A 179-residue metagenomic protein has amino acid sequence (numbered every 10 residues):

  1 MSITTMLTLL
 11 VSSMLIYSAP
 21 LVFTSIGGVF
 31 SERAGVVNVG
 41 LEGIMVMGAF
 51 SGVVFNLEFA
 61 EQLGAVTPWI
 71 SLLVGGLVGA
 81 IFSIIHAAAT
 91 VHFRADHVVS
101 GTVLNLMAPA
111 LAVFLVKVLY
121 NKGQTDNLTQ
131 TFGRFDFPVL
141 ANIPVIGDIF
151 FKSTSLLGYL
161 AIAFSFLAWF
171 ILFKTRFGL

Functional and structural regions predicted by a protein language model:
M1-S25, V37, S51, A60-S71: Membrane-interfacial amphipathic/re-entrant helices at transmembrane-helix boundaries
V11-M14, G43, M47, W69-L77 (+3 more regions): Hydrophobic alpha-helical transmembrane segments
S13-L21, E42, S100-L111, K152: Hydrophobic alpha-helical transmembrane segments
S18, V22, I26, M47 (+4 more regions): Generic alpha-helical transmembrane segments of integral inner-membrane proteins, especially permease/transport modules
V29-S51, I70, V91-L104: Short, non-helical or kinked segments that cap or interrupt transmembrane helices
F30, V54, E58, I81-I84 (+3 more regions): Membrane-interface helix caps of multi-pass small-molecule transporters
Q62-P109: Alpha-helical transmembrane segments within multi-pass membrane transporters and channels
A108-G178: Transmembrane helix-bundle core of multi-pass membrane transporters and related energy-transducing complexes
